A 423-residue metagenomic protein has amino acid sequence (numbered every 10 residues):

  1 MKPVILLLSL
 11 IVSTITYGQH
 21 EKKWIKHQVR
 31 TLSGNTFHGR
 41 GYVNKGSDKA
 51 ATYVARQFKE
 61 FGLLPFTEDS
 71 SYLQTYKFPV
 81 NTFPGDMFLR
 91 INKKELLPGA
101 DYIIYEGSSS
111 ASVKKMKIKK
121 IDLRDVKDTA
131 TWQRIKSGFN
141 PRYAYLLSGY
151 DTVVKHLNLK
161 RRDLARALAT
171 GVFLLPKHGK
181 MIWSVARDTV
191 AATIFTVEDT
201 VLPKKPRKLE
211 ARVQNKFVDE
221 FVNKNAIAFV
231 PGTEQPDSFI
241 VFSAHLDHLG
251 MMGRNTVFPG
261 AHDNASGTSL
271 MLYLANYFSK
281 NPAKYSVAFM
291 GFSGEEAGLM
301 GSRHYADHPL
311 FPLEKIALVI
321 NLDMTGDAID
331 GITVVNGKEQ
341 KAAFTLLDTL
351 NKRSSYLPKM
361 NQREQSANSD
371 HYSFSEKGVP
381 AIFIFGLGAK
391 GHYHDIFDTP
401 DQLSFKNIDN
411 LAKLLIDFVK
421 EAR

Functional and structural regions predicted by a protein language model:
M1-E21: Bacterial Sec-dependent N-terminal signal peptides
T16-P65, V230-G232, D237: N-terminal hydrophobic or amphipathic helices/low-complexity stretches enriched in small/hydrophobic/Pro/Gly
T31-S33, A144-L147, V172-L175, I227 (+6 more regions): Structural recognition of the beta-strand scaffold that forms the well-ordered cores of secreted hydrolase catalytic
N35-K45, Y72-K77, I118-R124, G149-D151 (+6 more regions): Second-shell loop/turn segments in exported
H38-Y150: Noncatalytic luminal/extracellular "stalk/propeptide" segments of secretory-pathway proteins
K115, L123-K127, P176-P259, N276 (+2 more regions): Soluble metallo-hydrolase cores and metallopeptidase-like ectodomains found primarily in the secretory/periplasmic
V222-N225, G250-F344, A367: Acidic/histidine-rich catalytic neighborhood of metal-dependent amide-processing enzymes
I329-R423: Active-site-adjacent substrate-binding region of metalloamidase/peptidase-like peptide-processing proteins
